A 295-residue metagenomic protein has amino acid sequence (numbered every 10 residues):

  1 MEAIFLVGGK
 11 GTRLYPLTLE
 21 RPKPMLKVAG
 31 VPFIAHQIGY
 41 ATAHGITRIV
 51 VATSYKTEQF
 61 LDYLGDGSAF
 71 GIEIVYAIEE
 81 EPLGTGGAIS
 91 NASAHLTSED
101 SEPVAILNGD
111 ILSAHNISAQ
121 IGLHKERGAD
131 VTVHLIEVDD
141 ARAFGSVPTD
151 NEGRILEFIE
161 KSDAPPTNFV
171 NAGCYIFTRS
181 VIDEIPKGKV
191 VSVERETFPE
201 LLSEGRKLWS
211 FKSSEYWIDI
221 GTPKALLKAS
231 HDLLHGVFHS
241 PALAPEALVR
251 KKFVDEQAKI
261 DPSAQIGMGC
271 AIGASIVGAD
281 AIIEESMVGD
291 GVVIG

Functional and structural regions predicted by a protein language model:
E2-F5, R13, K27, V31-N108 (+2 more regions): Conserved N-terminal catalytic core of the sugar/cofactor nucleotidyltransferase
T18, A225-L243, I276-V277, A281-G295: Flexible, glycine/small-residue-enriched loop-and-beta-strand segment within the central core of proteins
M25, V147-T149, F198, S210: A structural signal for short hydrophobic beta-strand segments in well-ordered beta-sheet cores
T53, I78, N108, V133-L135 (+2 more regions): Short loop/edge segments at beta-strand edges and connector loops that shape dinucleotide/nucleotide cofactor-binding
V104-A105, L112, S118-K125, V138-A141 (+1 more regions): Catalytic-core segments of class I nucleotidyltransferases/pyrophosphorylases that form NMP-activated intermediates
R127-E137: A short, conserved acidic/glycine-rich loop-to-beta-strand motif that forms the donor nucleotide-sugar/metal
A247-G295: Structural signal for interior beta-strand "rungs" in well-ordered beta-sheet cores of soluble enzyme domains
